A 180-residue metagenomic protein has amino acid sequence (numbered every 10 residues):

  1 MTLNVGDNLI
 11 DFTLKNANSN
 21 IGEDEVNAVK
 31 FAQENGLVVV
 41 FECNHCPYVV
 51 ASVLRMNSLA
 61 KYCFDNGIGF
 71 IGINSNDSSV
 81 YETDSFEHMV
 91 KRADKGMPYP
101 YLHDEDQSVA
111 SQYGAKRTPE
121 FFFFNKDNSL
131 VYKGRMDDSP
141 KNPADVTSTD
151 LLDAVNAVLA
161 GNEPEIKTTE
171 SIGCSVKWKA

Functional and structural regions predicted by a protein language model:
M1-T168, S175-A180: Chalcogenol-based redox active-site neighborhoods
